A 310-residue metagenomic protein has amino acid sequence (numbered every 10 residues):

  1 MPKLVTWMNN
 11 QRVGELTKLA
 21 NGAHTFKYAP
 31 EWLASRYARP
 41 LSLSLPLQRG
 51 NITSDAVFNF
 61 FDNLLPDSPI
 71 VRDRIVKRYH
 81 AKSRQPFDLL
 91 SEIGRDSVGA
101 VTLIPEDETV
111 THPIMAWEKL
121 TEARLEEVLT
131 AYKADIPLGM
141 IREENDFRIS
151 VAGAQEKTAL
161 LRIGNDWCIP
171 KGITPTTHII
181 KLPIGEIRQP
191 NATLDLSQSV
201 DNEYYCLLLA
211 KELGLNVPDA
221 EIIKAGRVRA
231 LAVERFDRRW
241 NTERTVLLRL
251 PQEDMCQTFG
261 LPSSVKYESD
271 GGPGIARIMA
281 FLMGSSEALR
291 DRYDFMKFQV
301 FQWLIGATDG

Functional and structural regions predicted by a protein language model:
M1-T308: Phosphate/dinucleotide-binding and metal-coordinating scaffold of catalytic cores in nucleotide-dependent enzymes
